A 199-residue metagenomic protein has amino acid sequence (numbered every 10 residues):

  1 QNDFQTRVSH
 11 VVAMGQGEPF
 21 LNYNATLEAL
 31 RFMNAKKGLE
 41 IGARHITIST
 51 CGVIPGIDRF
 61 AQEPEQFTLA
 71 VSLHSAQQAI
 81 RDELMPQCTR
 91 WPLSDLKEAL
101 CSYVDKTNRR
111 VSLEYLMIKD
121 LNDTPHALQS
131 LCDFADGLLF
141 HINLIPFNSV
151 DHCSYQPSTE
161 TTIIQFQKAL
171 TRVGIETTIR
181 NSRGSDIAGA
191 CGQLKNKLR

Functional and structural regions predicted by a protein language model:
Q1-V173, T177: Conserved AdoMet/S-adenosylmethionine-binding subsite of the radical SAM
R172, S182-R199: Radical SAM enzyme core and accessory elements
